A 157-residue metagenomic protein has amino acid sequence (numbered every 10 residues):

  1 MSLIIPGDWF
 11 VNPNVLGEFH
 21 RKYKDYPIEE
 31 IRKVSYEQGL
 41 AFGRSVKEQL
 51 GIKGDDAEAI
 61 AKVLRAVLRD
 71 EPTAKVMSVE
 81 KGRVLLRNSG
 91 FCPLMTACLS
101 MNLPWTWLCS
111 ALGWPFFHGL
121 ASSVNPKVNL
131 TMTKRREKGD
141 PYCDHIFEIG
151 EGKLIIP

Functional and structural regions predicted by a protein language model:
M1-L108, S122-S123, K127-P157: N-terminal accessory segment detector
C109-G119: A conserved amphipathic terminal alpha-helix motif
